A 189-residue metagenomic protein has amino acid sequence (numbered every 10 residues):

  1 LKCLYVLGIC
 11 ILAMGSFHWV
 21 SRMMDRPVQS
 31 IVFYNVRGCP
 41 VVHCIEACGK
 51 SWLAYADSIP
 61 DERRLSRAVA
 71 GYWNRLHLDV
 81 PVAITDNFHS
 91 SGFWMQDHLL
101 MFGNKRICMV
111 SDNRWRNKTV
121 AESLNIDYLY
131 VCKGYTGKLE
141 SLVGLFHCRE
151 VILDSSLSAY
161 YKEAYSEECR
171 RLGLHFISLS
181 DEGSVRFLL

Functional and structural regions predicted by a protein language model:
L1-V36, V41-A47: Transmembrane helix-bundle segments that form internal channels/tunnels in multi-pass membrane proteins, characterized
V41-L189: Extracytosolic and intramembrane catalytic regions of membrane-associated proteins in envelope/secretory systems
